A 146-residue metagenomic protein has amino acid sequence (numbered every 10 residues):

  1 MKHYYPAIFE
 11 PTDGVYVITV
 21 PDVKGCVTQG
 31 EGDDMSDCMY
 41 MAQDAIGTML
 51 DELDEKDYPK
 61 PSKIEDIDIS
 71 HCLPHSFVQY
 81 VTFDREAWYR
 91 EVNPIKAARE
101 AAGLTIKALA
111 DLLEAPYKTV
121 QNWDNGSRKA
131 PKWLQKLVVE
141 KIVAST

Functional and structural regions predicted by a protein language model:
M1-D57, S62-K63: DNA-contacting interfaces and partner/effector-binding or oligomerization modules in DNA-centric proteins
M1-Y4, Q43-K107, D111-L112, W133 (+1 more regions): Short, charged, surface-exposed hinge/linker loops at domain edges that act as mobile lids or interdomain connectors
Y16, V138, I142-T146: C-terminal alpha-helix/helix-terminus motif
V27-T28, R99, A110, N125: Short, flexible active-site loop motifs that bind/organize anionic cofactors or intermediates
T28, T105, T119: Ser/Thr-centric signal marking residues that sit in or immediately flank functional binding/regulatory motifs
E114-K129: Recognition helix of helix-turn-helix/homeodomain-like DNA-binding domains that insert into the DNA major groove
S127-E140: Short, basic-rich loop-to-helix N-cap that marks the start of a DNA-contacting helix
